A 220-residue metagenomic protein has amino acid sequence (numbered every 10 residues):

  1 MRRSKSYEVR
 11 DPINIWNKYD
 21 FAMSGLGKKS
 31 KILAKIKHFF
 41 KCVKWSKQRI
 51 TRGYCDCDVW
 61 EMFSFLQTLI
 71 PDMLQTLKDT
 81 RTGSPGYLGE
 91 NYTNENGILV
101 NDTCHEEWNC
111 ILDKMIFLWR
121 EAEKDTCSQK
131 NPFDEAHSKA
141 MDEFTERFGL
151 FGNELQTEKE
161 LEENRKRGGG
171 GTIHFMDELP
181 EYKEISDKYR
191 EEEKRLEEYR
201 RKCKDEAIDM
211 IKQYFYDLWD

Functional and structural regions predicted by a protein language model:
M1-Y214: Long, non-globular targeting/processing and low-complexity regions
